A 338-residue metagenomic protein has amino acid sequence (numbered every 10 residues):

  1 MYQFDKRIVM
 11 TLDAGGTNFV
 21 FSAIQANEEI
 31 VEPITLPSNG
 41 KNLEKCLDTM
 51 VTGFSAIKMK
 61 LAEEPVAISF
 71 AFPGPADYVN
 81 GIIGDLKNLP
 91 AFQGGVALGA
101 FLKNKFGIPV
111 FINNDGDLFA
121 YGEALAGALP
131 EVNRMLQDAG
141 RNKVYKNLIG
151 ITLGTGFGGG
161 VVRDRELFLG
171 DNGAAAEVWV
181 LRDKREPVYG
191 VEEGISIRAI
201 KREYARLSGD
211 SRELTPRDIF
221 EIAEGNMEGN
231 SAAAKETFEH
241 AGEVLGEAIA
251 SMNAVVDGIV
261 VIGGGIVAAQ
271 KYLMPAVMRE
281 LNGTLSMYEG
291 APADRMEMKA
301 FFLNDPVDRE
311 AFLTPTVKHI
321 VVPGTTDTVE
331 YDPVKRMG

Functional and structural regions predicted by a protein language model:
M1-A67, D77-N80, N104-I108, M135-R141 (+1 more regions): ATP-binding/phosphotransfer module of carbohydrate and carboxylate kinases, centering on a glycine-rich
F4, A67-S69, P75-Y189: Phosphate-binding/catalytic loop of phosphoryl-transfer enzymes
